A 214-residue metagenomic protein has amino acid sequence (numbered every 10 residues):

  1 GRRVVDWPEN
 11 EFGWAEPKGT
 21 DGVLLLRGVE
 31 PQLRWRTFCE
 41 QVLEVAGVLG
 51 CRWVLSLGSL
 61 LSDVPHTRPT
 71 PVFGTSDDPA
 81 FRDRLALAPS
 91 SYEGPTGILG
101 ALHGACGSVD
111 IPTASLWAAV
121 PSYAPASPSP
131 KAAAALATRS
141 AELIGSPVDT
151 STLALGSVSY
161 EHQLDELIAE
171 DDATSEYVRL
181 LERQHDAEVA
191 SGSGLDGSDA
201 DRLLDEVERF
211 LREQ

Functional and structural regions predicted by a protein language model:
G1-E30: N-terminal short beta-loop-beta anion/metal-coordinating cradle
G1-V5, G58, A86-S91: Acidic/glycine-enriched edge-of-secondary-structure segments
D21, V29-F81, L102: Internal, conserved structured core segments that host functional sites
L24-L26, L55, P112-W117: Hydrophobic/aromatic beta-strand patches that form the interior of the parallel beta-sheet core in alpha/beta enzyme
G28-P31, A119-P121: Short strand-loop junctions, especially beta-strand C-caps/beta-turns that link beta-sheets to coils or alpha-helices
S59, A119, A154: Residue-level "edge-of-site" marker
D63-P147: Catalytic cores of processing enzymes, dominated by hydrolases/peptidases, characterized by acidic/His-rich
A124-Q214: A conserved C-terminal secondary-structure "cap"
